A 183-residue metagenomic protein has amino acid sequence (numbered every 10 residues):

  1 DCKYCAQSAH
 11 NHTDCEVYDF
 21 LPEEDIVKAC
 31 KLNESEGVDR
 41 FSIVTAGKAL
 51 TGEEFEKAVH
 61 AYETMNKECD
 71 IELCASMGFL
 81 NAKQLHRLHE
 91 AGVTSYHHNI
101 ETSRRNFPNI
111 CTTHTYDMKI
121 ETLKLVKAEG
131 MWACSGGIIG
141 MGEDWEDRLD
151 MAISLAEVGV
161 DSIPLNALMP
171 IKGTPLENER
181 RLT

Functional and structural regions predicted by a protein language model:
D1-H10: Local cysteine-cluster metal-coordination motifs and their immediate loop/turn environment, predominantly Fe-S cluster
C5, P108-C111, M169, E177: Generic, ordered loop/turn and secondary-structure boundary motif
A9-G136, M141-V158: Conserved Radical SAM active-site core
K28, K67, I153-T183: Auxiliary Fe-S-binding modules of radical SAM enzymes
